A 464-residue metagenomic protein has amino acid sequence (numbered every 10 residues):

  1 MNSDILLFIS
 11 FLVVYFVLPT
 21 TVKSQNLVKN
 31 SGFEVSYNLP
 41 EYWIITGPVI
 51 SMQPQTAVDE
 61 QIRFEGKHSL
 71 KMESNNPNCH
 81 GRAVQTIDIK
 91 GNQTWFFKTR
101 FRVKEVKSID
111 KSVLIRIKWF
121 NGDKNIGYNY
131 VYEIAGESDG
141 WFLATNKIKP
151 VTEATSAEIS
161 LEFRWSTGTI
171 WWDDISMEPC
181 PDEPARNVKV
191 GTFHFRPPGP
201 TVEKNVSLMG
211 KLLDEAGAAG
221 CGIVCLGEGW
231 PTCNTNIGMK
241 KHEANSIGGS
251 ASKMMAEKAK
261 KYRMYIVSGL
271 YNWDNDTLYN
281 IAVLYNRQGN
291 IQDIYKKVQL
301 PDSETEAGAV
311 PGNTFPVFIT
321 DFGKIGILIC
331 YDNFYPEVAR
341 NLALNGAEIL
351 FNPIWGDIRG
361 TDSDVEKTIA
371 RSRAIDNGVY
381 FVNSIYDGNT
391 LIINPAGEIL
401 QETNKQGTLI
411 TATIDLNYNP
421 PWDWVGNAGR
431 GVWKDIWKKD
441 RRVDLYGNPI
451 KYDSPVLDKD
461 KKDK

Functional and structural regions predicted by a protein language model:
M1-Q25: Bacterial Sec-dependent N-terminal signal peptides
K23-K189: Extracellular and organelle-lumenal recognition/adhesion modules and their flexible linkers in secreted
Y128-N129, I281, D293-K296, N352 (+1 more regions): Residue-level detector of high-confidence beta-strand sites
D139-F142, K147, S384-K464: C-terminal beta-strand edge segments of enzyme domains
A185-G199, E203: Short beta-strand segments enriched in small/hydrophobic residues
D214-R287, R359-R371, D376-N377: Cys-nucleophile CN-hydrolase/nitrilase-fold catalytic domain and related Cys-dependent amidase chemistry that acts on
N245-V267, C330-T411: CN hydrolase (nitrilase-like) catalytic-core segments centered on the catalytic cysteine and neighboring Lys/Glu
W273-E348, I358-T361, T368-S372, V425-N427: Active-site catalytic loop in hydrolytic enzyme cores
